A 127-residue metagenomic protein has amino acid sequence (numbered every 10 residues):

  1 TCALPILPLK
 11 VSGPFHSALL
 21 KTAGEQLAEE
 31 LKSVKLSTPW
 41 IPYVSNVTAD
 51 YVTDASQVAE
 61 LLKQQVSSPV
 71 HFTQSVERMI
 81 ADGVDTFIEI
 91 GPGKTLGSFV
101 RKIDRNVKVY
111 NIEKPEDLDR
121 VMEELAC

Functional and structural regions predicted by a protein language model:
A3-C127: Acyl-group transfer acyltransferase/transacylase scaffold of fatty acid/polyketide systems
